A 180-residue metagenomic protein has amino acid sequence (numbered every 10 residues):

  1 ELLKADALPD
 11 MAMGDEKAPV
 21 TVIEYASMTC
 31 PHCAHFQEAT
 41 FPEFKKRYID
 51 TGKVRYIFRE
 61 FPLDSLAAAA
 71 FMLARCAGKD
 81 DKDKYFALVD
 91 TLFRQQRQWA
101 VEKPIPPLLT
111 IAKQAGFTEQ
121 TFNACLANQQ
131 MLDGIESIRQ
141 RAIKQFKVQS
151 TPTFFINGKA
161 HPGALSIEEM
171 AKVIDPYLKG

Functional and structural regions predicted by a protein language model:
E1-L63, E136-R139, K144, K179-G180: Extracytoplasmic thiol/disulfide redox context detector
D6-A7, A77, A112, I174: Generic low-complexity, intrinsically disordered sequence content enriched in small uncharged/hydrophobic residues
D6-L8, R94, I156: Residue-level signal for pocket-adjacent positions within structured domains
P9, A69, F122: Glycine-rich, flexible loop/turn motifs
P19-V20, F71, D83, Q149: Structural motif
A26-M28, A34-K113: Structural alpha/beta surface segment adjacent to cysteine/selenocysteine redox centers across thiol/disulfide enzymes
S27, T110-G180: C-terminal cap of thioredoxin/glutaredoxin-like
